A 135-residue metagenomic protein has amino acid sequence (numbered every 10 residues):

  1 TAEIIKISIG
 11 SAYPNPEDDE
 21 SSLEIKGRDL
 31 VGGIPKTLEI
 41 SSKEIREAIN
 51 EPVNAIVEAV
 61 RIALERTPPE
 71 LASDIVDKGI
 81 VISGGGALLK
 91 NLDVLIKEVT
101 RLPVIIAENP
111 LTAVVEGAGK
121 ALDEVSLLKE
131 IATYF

Functional and structural regions predicted by a protein language model:
T1-A48: Phosphate-binding glycine-rich/basic clefts of nucleotide- and phosphate-handling proteins, predominantly
I4, I40, E44, A48-E51 (+5 more regions): Charged, alpha-helix-enriched surfaces in structured cytosolic catalytic cores of large nucleotide-utilizing machines
P14, S73-I96: Glycine-rich phosphate-binding loops at beta-strand->alpha-helix junctions
E24, V81, I105-I106: Structured core elements
D29-K36, I40-K43, V60, T100 (+2 more regions): PAZ/PAZ-like end-binding module
A48-I75, A121-E124: Phosphate/ATP-binding catalytic cores across multiple sugar-kinase/actin-like superfamilies, primarily ASKHA
V60, I82, A118: Residue-level signature of catalytic and energy-coupling elements of molecular machines, predominantly ATP/GTP-dependent
V94-K120, L128, A132-F135: Conserved phosphate-binding/catalytic loops in two-lobed NTP-binding clefts
